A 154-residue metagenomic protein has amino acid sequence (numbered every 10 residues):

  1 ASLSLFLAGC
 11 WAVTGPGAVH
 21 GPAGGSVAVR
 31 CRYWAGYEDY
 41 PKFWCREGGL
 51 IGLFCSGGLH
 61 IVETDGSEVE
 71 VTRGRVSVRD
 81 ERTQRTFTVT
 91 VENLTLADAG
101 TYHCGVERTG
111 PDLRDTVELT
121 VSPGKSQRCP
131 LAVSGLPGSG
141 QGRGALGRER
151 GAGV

Functional and structural regions predicted by a protein language model:
A1-A18: N-terminal Sec-dependent signal peptide, specifically the hydrophobic helical h-region
P16-H20, P41, R75, R114-E118: Well-ordered beta-strand positions in beta-sheet-rich domains
G21-A28, Y37-D39, R82-T86, N93-C104: Solvent-exposed loop/turn motifs of extracellular immunoglobulin-like beta-sandwich domains
G36-R73: N-terminal V-set
V71-E81: Extended, solvent-exposed segments with strong compositional bias
G74, R85-T88: Short S/T/G- and acidic-enriched coil/turn segments that sit immediately N-terminal to beta-strands in beta-sandwich
E92, A97, T101-K125: Extracellular/luminal immunoglobulin-like beta-sandwich modules
P123-G153: Extracellular mucin-like PTS segments
